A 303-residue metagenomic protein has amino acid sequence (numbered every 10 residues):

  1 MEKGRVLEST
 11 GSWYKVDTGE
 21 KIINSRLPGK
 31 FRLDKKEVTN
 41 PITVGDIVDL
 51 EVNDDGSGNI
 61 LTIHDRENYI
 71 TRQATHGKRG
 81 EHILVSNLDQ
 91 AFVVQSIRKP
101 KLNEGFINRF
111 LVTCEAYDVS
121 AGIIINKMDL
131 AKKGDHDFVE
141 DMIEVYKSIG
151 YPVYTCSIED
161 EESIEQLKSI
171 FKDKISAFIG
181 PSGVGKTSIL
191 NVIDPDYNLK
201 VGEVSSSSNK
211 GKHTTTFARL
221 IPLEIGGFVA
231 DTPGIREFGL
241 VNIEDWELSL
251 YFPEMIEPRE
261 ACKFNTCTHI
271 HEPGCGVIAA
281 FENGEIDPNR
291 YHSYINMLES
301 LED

Functional and structural regions predicted by a protein language model:
M1-E104: N-terminal accessory targeting/assembly segments
E8-T10, D54, S86-D89, Y117 (+3 more regions): Short flexible coil/turn linkers enriched for glycine and charged/polar residues that connect secondary-structure
S12, E37-D54, D65-L84, S120-A121 (+3 more regions): Helix-rich effector regions associated with P-loop NTPase G domains
L88-Q95, D118-M128, G150-C156: Conserved beta-strand/loop subsegment of P-loop NTPase cores
G105-S120: Histidine-anchored nucleotide/phosphate-binding helix
L130-V184: Canonical P-loop GTPase G-domain recognition
